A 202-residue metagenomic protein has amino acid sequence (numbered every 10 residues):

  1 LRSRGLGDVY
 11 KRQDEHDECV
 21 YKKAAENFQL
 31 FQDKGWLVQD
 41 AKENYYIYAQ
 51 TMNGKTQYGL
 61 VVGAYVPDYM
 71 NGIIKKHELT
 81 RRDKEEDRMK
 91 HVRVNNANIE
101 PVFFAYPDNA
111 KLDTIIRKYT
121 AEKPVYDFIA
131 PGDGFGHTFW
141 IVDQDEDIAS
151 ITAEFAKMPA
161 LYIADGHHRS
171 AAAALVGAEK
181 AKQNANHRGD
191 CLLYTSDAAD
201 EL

Functional and structural regions predicted by a protein language model:
L1-Y10, Y194-L202: Single conserved hydrophobic/aromatic residue that forms the stacking wall/gate of nucleotide- or nucleobase-binding
R4, D8-E154: N-terminal leader or domain-start segments enriched in small/polar residues
F28, V176-G177, A199-L202: Generic helix-packing signal
I99, M158-P159, L192-L193: Short coil/turn connectors at secondary-structure junctions
W140-N184: Active-site beta-strand/loop microenvironment that shapes enzyme catalytic pockets
N186-S196: Class I SAM-dependent methyltransferase SAM-binding "motif I" and its flanking Rossmann-like core
